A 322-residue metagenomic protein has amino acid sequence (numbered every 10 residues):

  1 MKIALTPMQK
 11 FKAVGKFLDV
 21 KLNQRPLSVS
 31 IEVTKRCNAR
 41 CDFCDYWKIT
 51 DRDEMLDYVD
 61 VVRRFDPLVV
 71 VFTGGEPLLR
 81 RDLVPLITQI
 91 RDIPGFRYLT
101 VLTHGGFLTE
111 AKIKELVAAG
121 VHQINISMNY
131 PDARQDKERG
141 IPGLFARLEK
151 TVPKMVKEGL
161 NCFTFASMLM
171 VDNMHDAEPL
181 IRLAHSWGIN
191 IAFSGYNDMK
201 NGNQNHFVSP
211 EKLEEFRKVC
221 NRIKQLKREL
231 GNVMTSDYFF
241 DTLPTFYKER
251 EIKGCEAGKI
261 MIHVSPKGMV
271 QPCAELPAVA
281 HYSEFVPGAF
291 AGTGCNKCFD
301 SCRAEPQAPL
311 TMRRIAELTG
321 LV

Functional and structural regions predicted by a protein language model:
K2-Q123, V322: Conserved alpha-helical substructure of the radical SAM core
L22, P26-E32, Y238-P244, I262 (+1 more regions): Short, intrinsically disordered, charge-biased short linear motifs at domain edges
P26-S28, T164, K297: Short, solvent-exposed beta-strand edge segments and adjacent coil->beta transition regions
R36, R40, C44-W47, G258 (+3 more regions): Cys/His-rich metal-chelating microdomains
T50, E76, Y130, N197 (+1 more regions): Flexible, active-site-proximal loop/turn residues at the rims of small-molecule/cofactor binding pockets and catalytic
D53-M55, E115-G258, S265-Q271: Radical SAM enzyme [4Fe-4S]-AdoMet core and its adjacent flexible, acidic and glycine-rich loops/tails across
R250-C255, K267-V322: Flexible mid-to-C-terminal extensions adjoining Fe-S/redox cofactors in radical SAM and related proteins
